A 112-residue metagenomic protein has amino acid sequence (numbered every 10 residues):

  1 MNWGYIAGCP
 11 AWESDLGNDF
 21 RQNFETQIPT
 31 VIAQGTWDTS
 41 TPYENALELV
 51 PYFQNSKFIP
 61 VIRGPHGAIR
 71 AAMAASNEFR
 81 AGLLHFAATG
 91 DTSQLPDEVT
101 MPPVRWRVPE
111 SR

Functional and structural regions predicted by a protein language model:
M1-R112: C-terminal subdomain of alpha/beta-hydrolase-fold enzymes, centered on the catalytic histidine and its supporting
